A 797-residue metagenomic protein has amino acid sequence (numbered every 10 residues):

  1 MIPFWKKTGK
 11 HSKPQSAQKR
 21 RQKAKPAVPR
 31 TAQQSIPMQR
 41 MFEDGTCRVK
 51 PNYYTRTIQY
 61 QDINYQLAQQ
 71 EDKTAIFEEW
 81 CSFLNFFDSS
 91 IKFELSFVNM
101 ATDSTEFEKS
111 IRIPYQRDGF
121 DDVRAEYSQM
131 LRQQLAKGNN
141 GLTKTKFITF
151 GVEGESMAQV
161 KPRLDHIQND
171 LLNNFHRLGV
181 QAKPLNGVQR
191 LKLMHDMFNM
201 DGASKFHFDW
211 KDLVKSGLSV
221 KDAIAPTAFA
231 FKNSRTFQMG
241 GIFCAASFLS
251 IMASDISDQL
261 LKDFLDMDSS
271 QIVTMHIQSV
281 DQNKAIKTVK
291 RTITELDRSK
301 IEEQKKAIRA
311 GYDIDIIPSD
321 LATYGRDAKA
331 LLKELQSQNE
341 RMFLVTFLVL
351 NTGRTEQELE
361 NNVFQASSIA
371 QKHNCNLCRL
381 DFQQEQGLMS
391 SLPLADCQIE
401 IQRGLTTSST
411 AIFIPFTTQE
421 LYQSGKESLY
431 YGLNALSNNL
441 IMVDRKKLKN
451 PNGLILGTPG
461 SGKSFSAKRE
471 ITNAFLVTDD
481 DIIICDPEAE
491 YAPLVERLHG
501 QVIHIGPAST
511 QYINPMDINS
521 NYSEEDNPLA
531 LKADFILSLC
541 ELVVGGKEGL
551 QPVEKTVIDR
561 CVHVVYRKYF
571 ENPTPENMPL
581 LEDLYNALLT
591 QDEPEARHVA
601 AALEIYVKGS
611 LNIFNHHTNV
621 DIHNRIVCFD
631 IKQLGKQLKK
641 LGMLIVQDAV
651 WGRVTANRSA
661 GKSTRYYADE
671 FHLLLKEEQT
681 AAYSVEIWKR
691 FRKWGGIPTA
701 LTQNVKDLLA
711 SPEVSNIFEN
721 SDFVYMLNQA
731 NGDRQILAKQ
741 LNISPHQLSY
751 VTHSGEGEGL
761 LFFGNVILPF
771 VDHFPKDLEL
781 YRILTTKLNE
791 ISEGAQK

Functional and structural regions predicted by a protein language model:
I2-T418: Extended, folded cores of ATP/NTP-driven motor/assembly subunits in large transport and secretion machines
I63, Q70-S89, S96-M100, L265 (+10 more regions): P-loop NTPase motor domains
I455: Hydrophobic anchor at the beta1->P-loop junction of P-loop NTPases
K463: Conserved lysine of the Walker
S466: Hydrophobic positions on the alpha1 helix immediately C-terminal to the Walker A/P-loop
N473-I483: Post-Walker A helix-loop "phosphate-sensing" segment adjacent to the P-loop in P-loop NTPases
H499-I503, E713-M726: A short helix-turn-beta junction within AAA+ P-loop NTPase domains corresponding to the substrate/partner-engaging
L741-Q796: Conserved P-loop NTPase
